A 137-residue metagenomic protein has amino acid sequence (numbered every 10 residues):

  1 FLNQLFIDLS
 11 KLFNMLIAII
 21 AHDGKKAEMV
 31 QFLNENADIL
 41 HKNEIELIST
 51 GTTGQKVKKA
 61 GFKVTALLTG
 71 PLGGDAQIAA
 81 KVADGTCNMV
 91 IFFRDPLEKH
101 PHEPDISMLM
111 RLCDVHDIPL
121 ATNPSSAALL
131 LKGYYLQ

Functional and structural regions predicted by a protein language model:
L2-Q4, L9: Short hydrophobic targeting helices and cationic amphipathic motifs that mediate membrane/organellar targeting
N14-I17: Extreme N-terminal starter segment of soluble prokaryotic enzymes
M29-A37: Histidine-anchored nucleotide/phosphate-binding helix
E44-T53: Short internal beta-strands
I45, F62-G73: Short hydrophobic/aromatic-enriched beta-strand-loop microsegments
G74-M110: Mid-chain, well-packed structural core segment of small domains
E98, I106-Q137: Ser/Thr/Gly-rich flexible loops in soluble cytosolic domains mediating phosphotransfer, phosphorylation
